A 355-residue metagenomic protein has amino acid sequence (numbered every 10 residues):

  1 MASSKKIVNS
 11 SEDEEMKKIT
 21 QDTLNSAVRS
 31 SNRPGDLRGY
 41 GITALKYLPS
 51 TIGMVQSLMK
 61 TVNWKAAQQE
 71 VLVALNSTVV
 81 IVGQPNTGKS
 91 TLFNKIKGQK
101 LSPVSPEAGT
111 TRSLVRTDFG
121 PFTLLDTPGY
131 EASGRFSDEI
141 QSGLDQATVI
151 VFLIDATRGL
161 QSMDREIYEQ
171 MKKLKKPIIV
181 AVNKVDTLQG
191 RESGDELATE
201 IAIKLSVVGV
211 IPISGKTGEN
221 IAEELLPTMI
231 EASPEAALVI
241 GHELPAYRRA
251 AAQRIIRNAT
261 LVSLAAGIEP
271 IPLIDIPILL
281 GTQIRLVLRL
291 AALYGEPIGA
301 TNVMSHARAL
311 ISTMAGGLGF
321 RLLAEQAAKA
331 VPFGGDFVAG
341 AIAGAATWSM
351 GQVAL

Functional and structural regions predicted by a protein language model:
A2-P128, A132, A346, Q352: Conserved G1/Walker A P-loop phosphate-binding module
S26-A44, V71, G209-P227, R257-I276 (+1 more regions): Polybasic, low-complexity association/targeting segments
L92, D126, V151, I271 (+2 more regions): Residue-level signature of catalytic and energy-coupling elements of molecular machines, predominantly ATP/GTP-dependent
S113, E139, I221: Short acidic active-site motifs
F122, E139-V208: Conserved C-terminal guanine-recognition region of P-loop GTPase G domains, centered on the G4
D186-A246: Canonical P-loop GTPase G-domain recognition
T199, P245-V262: Glycine-rich, hydrophobic membrane-spanning regions of integral membrane proteins that mediate transport
R257-L293, P297-S349: Membrane-inserting effector segments that mediate pore formation, membrane fusion, or transient membrane insertion
